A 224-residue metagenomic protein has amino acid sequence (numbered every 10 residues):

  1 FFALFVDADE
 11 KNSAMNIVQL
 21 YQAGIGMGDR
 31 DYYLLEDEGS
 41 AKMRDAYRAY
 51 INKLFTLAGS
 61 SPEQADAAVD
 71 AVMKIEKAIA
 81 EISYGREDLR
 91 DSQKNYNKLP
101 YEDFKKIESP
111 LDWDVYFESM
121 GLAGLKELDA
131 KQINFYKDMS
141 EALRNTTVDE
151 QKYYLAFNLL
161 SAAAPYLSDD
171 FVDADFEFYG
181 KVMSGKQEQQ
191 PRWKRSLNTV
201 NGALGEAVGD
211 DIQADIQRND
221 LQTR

Functional and structural regions predicted by a protein language model:
F1-R224: Noncatalytic, helix-rich "gating/capping" subdomain that lines the substrate-entry/channel surface of large enzyme
